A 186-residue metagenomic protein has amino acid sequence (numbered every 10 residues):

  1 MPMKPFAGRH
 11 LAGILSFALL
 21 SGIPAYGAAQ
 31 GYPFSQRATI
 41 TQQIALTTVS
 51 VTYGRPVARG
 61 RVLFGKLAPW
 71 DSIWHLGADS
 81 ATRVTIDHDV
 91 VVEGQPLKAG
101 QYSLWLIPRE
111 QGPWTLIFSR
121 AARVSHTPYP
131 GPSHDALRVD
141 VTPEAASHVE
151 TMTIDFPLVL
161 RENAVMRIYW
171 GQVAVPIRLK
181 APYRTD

Functional and structural regions predicted by a protein language model:
P2, Y26-K98, S103-D186: Targeting-peptide/extracellular-domain and disordered-appendage signature
P2-I14: Bacterial N-terminal signal peptides that target proteins for export
A12-G22: Bacterial N-terminal signal peptides
